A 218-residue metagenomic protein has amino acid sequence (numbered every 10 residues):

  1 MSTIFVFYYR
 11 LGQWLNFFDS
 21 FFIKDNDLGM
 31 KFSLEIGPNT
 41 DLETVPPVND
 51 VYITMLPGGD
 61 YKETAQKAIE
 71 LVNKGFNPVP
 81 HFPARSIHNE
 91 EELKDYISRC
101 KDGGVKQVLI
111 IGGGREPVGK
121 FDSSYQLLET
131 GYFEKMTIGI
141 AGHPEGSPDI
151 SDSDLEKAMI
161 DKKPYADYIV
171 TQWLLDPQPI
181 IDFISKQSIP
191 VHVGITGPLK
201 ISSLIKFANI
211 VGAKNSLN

Functional and structural regions predicted by a protein language model:
F5-Y9, F17-F22: Aromatic (phenylalanine/tyrosine) cluster motif
F21-D154, A158-D161: Active-site beta->alpha loop and helix N-cap motifs at the rims of alpha/beta catalytic domains
H88-N89, E116-D122, V170-F183: Active-site glycine- and acidic-residue-rich loops that bind and position anionic ligands or nucleotide-like cofactors
K120-F121, D149-D152, I181-F183, S202-V211: Short, well-ordered secondary-structure micro-motifs
G139-A141, I169-Q172, H192-T196: Short, conserved beta-strand edge motifs with alternating hydrophobic and charged residues
G194-N218: Catalytic-face loop-and-helix region of soluble metabolic enzyme cores
